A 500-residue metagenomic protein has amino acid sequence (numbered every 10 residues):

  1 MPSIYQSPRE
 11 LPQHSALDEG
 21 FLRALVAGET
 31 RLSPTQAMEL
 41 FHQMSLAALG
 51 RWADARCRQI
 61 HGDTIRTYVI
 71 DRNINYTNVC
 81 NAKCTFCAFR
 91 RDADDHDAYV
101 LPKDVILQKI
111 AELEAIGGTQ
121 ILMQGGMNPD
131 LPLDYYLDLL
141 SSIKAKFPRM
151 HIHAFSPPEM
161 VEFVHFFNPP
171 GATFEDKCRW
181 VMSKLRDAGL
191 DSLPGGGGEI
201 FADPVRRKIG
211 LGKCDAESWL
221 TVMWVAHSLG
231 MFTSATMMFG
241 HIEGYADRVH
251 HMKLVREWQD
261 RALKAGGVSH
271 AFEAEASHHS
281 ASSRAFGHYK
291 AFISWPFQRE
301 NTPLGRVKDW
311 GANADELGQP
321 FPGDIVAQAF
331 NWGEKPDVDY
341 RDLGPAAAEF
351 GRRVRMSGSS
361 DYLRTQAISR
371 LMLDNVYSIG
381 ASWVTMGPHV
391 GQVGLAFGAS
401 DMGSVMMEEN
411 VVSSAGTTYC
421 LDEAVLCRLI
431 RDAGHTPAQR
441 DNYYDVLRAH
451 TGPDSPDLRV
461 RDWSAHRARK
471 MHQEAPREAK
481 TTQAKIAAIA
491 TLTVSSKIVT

Functional and structural regions predicted by a protein language model:
M1-A47, E114, D260-T500: Auxiliary Fe-S-binding modules of radical SAM enzymes
E29, A53, C84, M123 (+5 more regions): Conserved, mostly hydrophobic/aromatic
G50-D94, A98-Q124, L193: N-terminal pre-triad scaffold of radical SAM enzymes
D54, I110, L137-S141, R179-S183 (+6 more regions): Generic structural signal for well-ordered alpha-helices, preferentially at hydrophobic/aromatic core positions
R66-R72, I121, I152-S156, L193-G195 (+4 more regions): Hydrophobic faces of well-ordered beta-strands that scaffold small-molecule active sites in alpha/beta enzyme cores
Y68-I74, D94-D97, Q124-D134, D203-P204 (+1 more regions): Glycine-rich, proline-tolerant flexible connector loops at the mouths of alpha/beta enzymes
D92-V100, P132-D134, H165-D176, V205-A216 (+2 more regions): Glycine-rich tight-turn/loop motif centered on a GG-T
G118-A235, F239-E243, E257, R261-A265 (+3 more regions): Conserved SAM/AdoMet-binding glycine-rich loop
